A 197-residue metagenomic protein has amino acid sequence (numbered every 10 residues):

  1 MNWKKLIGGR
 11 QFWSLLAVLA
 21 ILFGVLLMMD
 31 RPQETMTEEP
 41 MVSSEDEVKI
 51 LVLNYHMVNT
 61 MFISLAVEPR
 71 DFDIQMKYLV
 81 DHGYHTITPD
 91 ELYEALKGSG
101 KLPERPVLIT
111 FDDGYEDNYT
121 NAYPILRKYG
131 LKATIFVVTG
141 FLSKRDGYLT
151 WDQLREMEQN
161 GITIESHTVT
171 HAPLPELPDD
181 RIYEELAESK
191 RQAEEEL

Functional and structural regions predicted by a protein language model:
N2-V107, Y148: N-terminal pre-catalytic segment of deacetylase/amide-hydrolase enzymes
V48, L53-F62, P103-V107, Y115-L197: Metal-dependent polysaccharide deacetylase catalytic core of the NodB/CE4 family, i.e., the active-site-bearing domain
